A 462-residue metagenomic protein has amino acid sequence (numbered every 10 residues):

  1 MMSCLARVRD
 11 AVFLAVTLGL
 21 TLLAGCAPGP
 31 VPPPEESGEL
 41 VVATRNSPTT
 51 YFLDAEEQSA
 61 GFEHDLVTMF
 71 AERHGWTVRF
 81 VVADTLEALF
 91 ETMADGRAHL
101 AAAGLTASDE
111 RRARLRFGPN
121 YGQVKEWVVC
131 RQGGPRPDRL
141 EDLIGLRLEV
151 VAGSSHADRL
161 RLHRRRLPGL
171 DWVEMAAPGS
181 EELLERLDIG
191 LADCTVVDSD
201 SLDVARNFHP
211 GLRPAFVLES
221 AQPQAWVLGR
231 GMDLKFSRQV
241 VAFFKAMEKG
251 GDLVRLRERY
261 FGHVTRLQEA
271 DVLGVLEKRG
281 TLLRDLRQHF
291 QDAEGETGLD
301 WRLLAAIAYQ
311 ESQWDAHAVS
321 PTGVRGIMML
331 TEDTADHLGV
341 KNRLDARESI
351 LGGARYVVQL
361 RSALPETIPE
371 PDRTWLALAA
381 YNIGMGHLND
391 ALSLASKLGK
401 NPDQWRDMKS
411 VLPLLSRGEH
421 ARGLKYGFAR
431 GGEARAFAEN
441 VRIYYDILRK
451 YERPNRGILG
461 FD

Functional and structural regions predicted by a protein language model:
A27, G61-R73, Q132-H156, S199-D203 (+4 more regions): Extended ligand-binding regions for polar small-molecule ligands
P28-L105, D109, A113, V173-A177 (+3 more regions): Extracytoplasmic small-molecule ligand-binding "clamshell" domains of the periplasmic binding protein/Venus flytrap
V41-E72, T106, K125-G179, D200 (+1 more regions): Bilobed "Venus flytrap"/periplasmic-binding protein-like clamshell domains and structurally analogous long
H64, T68, E72, R79-D142 (+7 more regions): Acidic, polar ligand-binding/catalytic clefts
A152, H317-K341, R347-Q359, R417 (+1 more regions): Substrate-binding/active-site groove segments that recognize and process beta-1,4-linked N-acetyl-hexosamine
S155-M175, F244-T281, S396, Y445 (+1 more regions): Ligand-binding clefts/hinges and TM-proximal coupling segments of bilobed small-molecule sensing domains
V264-W314, R347-I350, L364-I368, P454-G460: Export/targeting segments at the very N-terminus of extracytoplasmic proteins
W375-I447: Catalytic and substrate-binding regions of cell-wall glycan-acting enzymes that process beta-1,4-linked
